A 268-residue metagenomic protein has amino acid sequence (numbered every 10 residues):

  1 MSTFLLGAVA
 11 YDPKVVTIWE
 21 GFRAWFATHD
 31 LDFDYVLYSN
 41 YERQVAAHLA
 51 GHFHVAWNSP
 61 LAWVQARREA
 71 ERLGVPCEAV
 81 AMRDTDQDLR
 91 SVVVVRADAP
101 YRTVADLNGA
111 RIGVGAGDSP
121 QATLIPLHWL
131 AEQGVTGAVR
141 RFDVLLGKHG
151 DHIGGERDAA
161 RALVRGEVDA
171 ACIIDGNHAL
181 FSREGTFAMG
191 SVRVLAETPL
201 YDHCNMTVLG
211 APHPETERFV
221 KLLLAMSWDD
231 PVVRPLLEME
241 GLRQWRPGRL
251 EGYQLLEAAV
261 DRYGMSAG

Functional and structural regions predicted by a protein language model:
M1-A8, P76-V92, V139-D151, S182-L223 (+1 more regions): Periplasmic-binding protein-like
M1-H52, N58-L61, P231-G268: N-terminal hydrophobic or amphipathic helices and topogenic motifs
T3-H29, L61, M82-R83, D88-E156 (+3 more regions): Bilobed "Venus flytrap"/periplasmic-binding protein-like clamshell domains and structurally analogous long
D34-A46, G137-R161, L200: Short helix-initiation/N-cap motifs at beta->coil->alpha
V45, A50, V55, W63-R90: Short beta-strand-centered segments that line the small-molecule binding cleft or hinge of alpha/beta clamshell
H48-L49, L107, L163-V164: Hydrophobic residues within well-ordered alpha-helices
H52, R111, E167: Conserved functional loop/turn residues at catalytic and ligand-binding sites
W57-R72, A131-E132, R161-G190: A ligand-binding cleft/hinge motif common to bilobed small-molecule-binding domains
